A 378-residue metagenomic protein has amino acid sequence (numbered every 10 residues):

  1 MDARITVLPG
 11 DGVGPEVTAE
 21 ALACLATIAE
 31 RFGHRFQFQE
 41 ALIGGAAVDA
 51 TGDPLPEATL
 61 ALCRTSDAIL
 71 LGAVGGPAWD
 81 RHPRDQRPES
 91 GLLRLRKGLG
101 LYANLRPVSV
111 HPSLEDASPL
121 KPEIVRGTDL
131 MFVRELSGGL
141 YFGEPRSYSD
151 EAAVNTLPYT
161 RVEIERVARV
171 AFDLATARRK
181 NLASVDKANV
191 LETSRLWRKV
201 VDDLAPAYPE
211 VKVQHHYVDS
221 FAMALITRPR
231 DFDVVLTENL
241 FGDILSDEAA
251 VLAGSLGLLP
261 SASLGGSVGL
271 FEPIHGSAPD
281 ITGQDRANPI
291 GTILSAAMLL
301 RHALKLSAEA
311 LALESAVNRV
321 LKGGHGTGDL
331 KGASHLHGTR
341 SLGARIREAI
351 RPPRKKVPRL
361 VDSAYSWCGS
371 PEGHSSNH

Functional and structural regions predicted by a protein language model:
M1-I5: Extreme N-terminal starter segment of soluble prokaryotic enzymes
T6-A23, T27-A29, S149-D219, D231: Glycine-rich phosphate/diphosphate-binding loop of Rossmann-like nucleotide-binding domains
D11-G14, D67, V133, A171 (+4 more regions): Buried hydrophobic positions in well-ordered alpha/beta secondary-structure cores of metabolic enzymes
G33-E57, M223-L225: N-terminal beta-loop-helix "entrance" segment that forms/cooperates in small-molecule cofactor or anionic ligand
G45-D49, A224-H325: Glycine-rich phosphate/nucleotide-binding loop
D49-V154, L240-G242: N-terminal glycine-rich phosphate/adenylate-binding segment common to multiple enzyme folds
T292-K356, L360-W367, H378: Mobile late-domain/C-terminal helix-loop "cap" segments that border catalytic sites or the cytosolic face
P371-N377: Short, intrinsically disordered C-terminal tails of secreted or membrane-associated proteins
